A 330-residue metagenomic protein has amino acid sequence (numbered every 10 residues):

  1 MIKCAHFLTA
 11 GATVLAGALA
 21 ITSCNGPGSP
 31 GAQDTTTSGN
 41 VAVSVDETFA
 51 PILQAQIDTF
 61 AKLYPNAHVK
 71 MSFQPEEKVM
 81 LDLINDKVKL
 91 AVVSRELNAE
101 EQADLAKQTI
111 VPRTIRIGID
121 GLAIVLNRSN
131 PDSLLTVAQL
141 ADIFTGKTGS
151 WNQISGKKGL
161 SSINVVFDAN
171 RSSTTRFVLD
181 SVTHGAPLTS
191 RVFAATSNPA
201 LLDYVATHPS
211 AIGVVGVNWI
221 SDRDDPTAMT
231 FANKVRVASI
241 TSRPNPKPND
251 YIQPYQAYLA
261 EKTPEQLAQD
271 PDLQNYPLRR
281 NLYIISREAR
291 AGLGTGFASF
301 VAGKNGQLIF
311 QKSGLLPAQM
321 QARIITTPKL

Functional and structural regions predicted by a protein language model:
M1-A12: Bacterial N-terminal signal peptides that target proteins for export
V14-A18: Alpha-helical transmembrane segments
L19-S23: C-terminal motif of bacterial Sec signal peptides marking the signal peptidase cleavage site
C24-S72, E76-E77, L81-I84, G118 (+1 more regions): Exported/periplasmic ABC-transporter solute-binding proteins
E77-Q108, I220-D225: Pocket-flanking alpha-helical
T109-P112, D132-L134: Peptidyl-prolyl cis-trans isomerase
P112-I117, L122: Short, glycine-/small- and polar/acidic-enriched structural segments that line small-molecule recognition paths
